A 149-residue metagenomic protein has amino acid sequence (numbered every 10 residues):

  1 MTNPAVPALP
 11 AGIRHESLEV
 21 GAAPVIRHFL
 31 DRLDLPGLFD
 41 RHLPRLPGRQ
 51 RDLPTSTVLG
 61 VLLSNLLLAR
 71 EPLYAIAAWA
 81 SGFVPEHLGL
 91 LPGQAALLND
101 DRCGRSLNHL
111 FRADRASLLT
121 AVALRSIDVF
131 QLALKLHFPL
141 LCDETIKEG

Functional and structural regions predicted by a protein language model:
M1-G149: Dynamic "connector" segments at or just before major functional cores
